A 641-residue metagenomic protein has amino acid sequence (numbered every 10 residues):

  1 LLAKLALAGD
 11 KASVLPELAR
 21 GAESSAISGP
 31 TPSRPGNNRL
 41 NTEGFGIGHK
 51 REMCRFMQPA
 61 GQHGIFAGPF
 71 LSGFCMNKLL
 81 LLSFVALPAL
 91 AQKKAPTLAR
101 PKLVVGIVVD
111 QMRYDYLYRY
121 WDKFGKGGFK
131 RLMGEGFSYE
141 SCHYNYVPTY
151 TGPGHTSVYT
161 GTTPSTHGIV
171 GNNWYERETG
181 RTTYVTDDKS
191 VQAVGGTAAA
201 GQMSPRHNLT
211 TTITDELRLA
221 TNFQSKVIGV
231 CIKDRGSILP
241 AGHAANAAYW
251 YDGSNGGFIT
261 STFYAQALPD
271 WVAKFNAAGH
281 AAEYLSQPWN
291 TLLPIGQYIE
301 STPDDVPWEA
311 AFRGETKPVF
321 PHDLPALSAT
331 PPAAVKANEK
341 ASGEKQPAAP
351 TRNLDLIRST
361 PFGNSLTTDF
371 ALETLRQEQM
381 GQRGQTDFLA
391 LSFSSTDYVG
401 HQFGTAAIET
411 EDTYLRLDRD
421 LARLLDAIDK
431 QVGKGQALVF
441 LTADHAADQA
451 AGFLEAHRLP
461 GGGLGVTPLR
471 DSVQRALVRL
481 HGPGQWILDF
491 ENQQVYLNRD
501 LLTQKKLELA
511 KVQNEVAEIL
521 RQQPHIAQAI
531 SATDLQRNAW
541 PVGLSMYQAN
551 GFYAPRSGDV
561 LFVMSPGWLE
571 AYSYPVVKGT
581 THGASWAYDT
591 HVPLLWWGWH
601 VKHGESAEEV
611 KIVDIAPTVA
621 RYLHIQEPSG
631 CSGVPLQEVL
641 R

Functional and structural regions predicted by a protein language model:
T97, Y116, I357-R383, T396-A437 (+3 more regions): A long, amphipathic alpha-helix that forms part of the scaffold/cap immediately adjacent to metal-dependent active
P101-R113, L132, V158, L217 (+7 more regions): Beta-strand elements within well-structured catalytic alpha/beta cores of enzymes that handle phosphate/sulfate esters
L117-T166, K226-V230: Short, structured active-site-proximal loop/turn typified by the sulfatase FGly-forming signature C/S-X-P-X-R
F124, S141, Y150, N172-Q202 (+8 more regions): Secreted, luminal/periplasmic, and some membrane-associated catalytic domains that remodel anionic oxygen-ester
L219, Q224-C231, S237-I238, T302 (+5 more regions): Active-site regions of oxyanion-processing enzymes, predominantly non-cytosolic
I238-A247, S328-D355, S359, Q379-L417 (+1 more regions): Active-site His/acidic residue clusters
A247-S365, F370: Long, well-ordered, tryptophan-enriched scaffold segments
A456, L464-L509, G579-L623, Q637-L640: Substrate-binding rim/cap in mid-to-C-terminal beta-strand-loop elements of soluble/periplasmic
